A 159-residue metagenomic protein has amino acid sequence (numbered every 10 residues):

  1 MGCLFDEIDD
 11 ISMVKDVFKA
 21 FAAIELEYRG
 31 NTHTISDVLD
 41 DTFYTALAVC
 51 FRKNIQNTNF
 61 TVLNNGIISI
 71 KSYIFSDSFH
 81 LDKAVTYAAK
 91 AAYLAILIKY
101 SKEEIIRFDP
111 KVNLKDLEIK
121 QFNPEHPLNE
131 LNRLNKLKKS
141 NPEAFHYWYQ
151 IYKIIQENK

Functional and structural regions predicted by a protein language model:
M1-I11: Loop-centered beta-sheet repeat module
D10-K102: Small-residue-rich helix-loop
F60-K159: Terminal (often C-terminal) interaction modules
